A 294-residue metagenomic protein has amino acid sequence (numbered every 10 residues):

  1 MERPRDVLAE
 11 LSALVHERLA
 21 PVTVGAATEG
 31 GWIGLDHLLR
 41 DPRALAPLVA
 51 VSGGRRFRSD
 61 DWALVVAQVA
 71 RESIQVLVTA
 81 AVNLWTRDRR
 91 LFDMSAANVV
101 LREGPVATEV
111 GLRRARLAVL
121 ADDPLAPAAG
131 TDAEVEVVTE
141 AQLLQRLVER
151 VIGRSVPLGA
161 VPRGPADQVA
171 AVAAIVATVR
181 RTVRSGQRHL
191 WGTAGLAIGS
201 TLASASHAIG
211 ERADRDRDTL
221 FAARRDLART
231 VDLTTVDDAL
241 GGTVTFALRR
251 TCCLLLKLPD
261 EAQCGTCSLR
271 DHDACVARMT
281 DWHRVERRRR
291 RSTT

Functional and structural regions predicted by a protein language model:
M1-R43: A eukaryotic "domain-start" boundary segment
L38, P42-V244: Hydrophobic, aromatic-lined core segments that form the binding pocket/scaffold for planar heteroaromatic ligands
H207-T294: Cys/His-clustered metal-coordination modules, chiefly Zn-binding fingers
